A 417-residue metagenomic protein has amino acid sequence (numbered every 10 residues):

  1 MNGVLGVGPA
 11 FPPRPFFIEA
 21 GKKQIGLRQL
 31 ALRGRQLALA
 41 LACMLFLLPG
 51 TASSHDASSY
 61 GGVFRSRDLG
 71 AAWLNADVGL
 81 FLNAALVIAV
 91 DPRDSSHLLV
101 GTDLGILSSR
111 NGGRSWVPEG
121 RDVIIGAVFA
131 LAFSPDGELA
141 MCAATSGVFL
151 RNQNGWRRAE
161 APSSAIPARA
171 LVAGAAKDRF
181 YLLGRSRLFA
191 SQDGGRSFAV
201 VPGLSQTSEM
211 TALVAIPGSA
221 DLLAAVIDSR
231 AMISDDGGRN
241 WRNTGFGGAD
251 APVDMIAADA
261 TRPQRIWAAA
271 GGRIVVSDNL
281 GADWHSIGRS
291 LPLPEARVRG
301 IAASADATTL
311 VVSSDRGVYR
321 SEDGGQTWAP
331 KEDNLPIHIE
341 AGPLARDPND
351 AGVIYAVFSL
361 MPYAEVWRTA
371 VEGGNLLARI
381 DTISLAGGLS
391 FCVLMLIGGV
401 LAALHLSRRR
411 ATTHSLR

Functional and structural regions predicted by a protein language model:
G3, F17, I25, R33-R417: Extracellular glycan-interacting surfaces
V4-F16, Q29: Positively charged N-terminal leader segments that act as targeting/secretion signals
